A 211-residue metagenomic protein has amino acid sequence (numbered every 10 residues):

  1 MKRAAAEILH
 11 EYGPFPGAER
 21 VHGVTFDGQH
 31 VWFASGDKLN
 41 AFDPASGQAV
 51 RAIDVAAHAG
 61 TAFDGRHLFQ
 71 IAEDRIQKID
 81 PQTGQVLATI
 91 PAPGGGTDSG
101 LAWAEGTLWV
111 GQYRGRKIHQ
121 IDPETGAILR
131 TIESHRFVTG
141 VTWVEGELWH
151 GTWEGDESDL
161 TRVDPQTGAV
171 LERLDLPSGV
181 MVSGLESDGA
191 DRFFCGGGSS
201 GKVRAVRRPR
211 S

Functional and structural regions predicted by a protein language model:
M1-E7: Blade/loop signatures of beta-propeller domains
I8-F15, G47-I53, Q85-P91, A127-I132 (+1 more regions): A short beta-strand motif characteristic of beta-propeller blades
F15-G28, V55-G65, P93-E105, H135-G146 (+1 more regions): Beta-rich, blade/repeat-based domains predominating in secreted/periplasmic proteins but also intracellular
V31-D37, L68-D74, V110-G115, H150-G155 (+1 more regions): Conserved beta-strand positions in repeat-built beta-propeller and related beta-rich domains
G36-P44: Beta-propeller domains
N40-A41, Q77, H119, T161 (+1 more regions): WD40 beta-propeller blade core
D43-G47, D80-G84, D122-G126, D164-G168 (+1 more regions): Short loop/turn segments that connect beta-strands within beta-propeller blades
V182-S211: Blade-level signature of beta-propeller repeat domains, shared across WD40, Kelch, NHL, RCC1 and BNR/Asp-box propellers
